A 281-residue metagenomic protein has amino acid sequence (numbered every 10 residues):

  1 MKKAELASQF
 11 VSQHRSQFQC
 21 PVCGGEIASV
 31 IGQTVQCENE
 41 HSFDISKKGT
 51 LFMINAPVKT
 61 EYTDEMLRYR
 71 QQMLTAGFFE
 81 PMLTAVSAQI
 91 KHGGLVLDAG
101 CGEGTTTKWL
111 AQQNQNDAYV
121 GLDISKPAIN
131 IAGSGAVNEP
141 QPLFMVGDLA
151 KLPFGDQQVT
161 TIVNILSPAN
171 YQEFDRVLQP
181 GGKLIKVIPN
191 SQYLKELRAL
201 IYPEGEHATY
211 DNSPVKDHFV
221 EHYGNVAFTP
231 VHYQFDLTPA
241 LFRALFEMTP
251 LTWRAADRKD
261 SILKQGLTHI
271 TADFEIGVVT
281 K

Functional and structural regions predicted by a protein language model:
M1-K59: N-terminal auxiliary segments of SAM/dcSAM-dependent transferases
H14-S16, V231-K281: Conserved Class I S-adenosyl-L-methionine
K59-P81: Class I SAM-dependent methyltransferase Rossmann-like catalytic core, especially the SAM/SAH-binding loop
A76-G93: Conserved alpha-helix/loop element of class I SAM-dependent methyltransferases that forms part of the SAM/SAH-binding
L97, G104-K151: Class I SAM-dependent methyltransferase SAM/SAH-binding core
A150-T161: A short acidic, Gly/Pro-enriched loop at the edge of an enzyme's catalytic core that lines a small-molecule cofactor
G182-P189: Conserved beta-strand signature within the Rossmann-like core of class I S-adenosyl-L-methionine
N190-E206: Short, glycine-/aromatic-enriched active-site segment of Class I SAM-dependent methyltransferases
